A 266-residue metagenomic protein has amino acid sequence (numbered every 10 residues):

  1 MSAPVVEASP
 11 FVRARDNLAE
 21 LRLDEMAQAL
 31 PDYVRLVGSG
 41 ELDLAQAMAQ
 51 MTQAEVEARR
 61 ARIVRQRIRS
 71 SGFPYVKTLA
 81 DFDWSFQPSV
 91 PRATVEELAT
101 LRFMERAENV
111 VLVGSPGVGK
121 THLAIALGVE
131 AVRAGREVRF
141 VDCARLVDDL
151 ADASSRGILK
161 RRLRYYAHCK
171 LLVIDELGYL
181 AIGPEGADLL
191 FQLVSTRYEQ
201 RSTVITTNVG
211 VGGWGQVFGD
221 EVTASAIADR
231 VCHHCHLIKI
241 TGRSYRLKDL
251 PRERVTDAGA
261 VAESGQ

Functional and structural regions predicted by a protein language model:
M1-D16, R254-Q266: Intrinsically disordered, low-complexity and often Lys/Arg-enriched segments
V12, D16-A19, Q28-P31, Q46-Q50 (+11 more regions): Solvent-exposed alpha-helical segments within well-ordered globular domains of core cellular machineries
R13-D16, D32-L36, D81, N109-V113 (+1 more regions): Short hinge/gating elements
A19, L23-Y75: Interdomain "pre-motor" coupling segment immediately N-terminal to P-loop NTPase/helicase cores
A58, I63-E97, E105: Clamp-loader machinery-focused feature within the broader ASCE/P-loop NTPase space
V90-H168, G215-V217: Conserved P-loop
R136-R139, R145-L171, L177-Q266: Replace "adjacent to P-loop NTPase cores in ATP/GTP-dependent enzymes" with "adjacent to NTP-binding cores
